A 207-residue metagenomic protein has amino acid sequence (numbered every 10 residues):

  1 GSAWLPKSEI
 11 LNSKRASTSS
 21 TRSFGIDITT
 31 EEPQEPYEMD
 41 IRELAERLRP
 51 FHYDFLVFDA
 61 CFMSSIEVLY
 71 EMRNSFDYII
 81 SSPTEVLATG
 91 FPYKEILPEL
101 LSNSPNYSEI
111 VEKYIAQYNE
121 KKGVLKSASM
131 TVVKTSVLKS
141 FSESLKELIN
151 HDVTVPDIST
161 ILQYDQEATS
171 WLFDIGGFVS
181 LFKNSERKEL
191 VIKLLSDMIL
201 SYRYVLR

Functional and structural regions predicted by a protein language model:
G1-A3: Short glycine-rich anion-binding loops that position phosphate/pyrophosphate groups of nucleotides and phosphorylated
L5-R207: Terminal, contiguous helix-loop blocks that mediate binding/assembly
